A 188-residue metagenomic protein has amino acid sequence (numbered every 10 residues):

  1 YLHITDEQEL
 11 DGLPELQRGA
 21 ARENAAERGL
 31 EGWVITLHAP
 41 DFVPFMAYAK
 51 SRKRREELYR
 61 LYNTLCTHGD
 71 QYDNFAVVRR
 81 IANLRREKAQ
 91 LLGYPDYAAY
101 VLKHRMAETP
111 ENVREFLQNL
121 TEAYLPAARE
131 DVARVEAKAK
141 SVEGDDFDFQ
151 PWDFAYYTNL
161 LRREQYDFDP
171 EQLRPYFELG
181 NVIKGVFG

Functional and structural regions predicted by a protein language model:
Y1-P40, A47, R79, L84 (+1 more regions): Active-site-proximal, well-structured secondary-structure segments within enzyme catalytic domains
F42-A47, H68-Y72: A ubiquitous short alpha-helical element
Y48-L65: Short, charge-rich amphipathic alpha-helices with coiled-coil/heptad character
S51, V77-V78: Generic alpha-helical segment signature
R60-V77: A short, flexible low-complexity segment enriched in Lys/Arg and Gly/Pro that occurs in N-terminal basic tails
